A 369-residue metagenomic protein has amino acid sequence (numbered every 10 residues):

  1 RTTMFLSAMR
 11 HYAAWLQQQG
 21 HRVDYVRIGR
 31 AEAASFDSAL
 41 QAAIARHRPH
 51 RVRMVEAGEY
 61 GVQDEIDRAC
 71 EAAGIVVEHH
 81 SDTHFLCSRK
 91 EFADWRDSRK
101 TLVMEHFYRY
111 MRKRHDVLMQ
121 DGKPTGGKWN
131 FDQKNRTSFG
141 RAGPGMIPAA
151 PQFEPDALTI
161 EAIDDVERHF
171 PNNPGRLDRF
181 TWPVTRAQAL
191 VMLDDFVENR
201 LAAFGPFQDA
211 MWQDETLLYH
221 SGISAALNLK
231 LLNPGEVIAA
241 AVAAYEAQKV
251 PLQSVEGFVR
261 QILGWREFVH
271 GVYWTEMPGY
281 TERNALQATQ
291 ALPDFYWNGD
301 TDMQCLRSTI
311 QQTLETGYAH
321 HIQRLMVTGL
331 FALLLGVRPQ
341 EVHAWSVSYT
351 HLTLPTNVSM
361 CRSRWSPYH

Functional and structural regions predicted by a protein language model:
R1-I28: N-terminal beta-strand-loop-alpha-helix module at the start of alpha/beta ligand-binding or catalytic domains
L6, D24-R27, A33-A43, E56: Noncatalytic N-terminal accessory/assembly modules of large enzymes
A31-S38, H343-Y349: Beta-rich nucleic-acid/ligand-interaction surfaces
D37-W182: Beta-rich, aromatic/charged-enriched effector core domains that present basic-aromatic interfaces for binding
H115-F258: Glycine/tryptophan-enriched, flexible segments
G222-I223, L227, L232-L352: Active-site-proximal binding-pocket segments
T350-T356, H369: Conserved small/polar residues in nucleotide/adenosyl-binding loops
C361-H369: Hydrophobic alpha-helical segments, chiefly the membrane-spanning helices and signal/signal-anchor peptides
